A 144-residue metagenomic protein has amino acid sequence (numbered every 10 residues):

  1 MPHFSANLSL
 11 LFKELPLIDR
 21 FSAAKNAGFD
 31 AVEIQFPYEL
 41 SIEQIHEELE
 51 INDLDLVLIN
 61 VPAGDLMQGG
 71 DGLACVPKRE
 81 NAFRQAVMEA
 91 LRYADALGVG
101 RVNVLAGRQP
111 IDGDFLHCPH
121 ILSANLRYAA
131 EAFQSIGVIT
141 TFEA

Functional and structural regions predicted by a protein language model:
M1-D95, R127, Q134: N-terminal pre-domain/capping segments
L73-A144: Active-site acidic/histidine proton-transfer and metal-coordination neighborhood in alpha/beta enzyme cores
